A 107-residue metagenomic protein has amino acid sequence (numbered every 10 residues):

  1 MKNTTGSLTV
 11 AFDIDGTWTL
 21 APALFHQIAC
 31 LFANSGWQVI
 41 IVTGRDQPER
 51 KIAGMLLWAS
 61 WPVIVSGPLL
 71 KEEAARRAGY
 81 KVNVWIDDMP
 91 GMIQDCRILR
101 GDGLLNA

Functional and structural regions predicted by a protein language model:
M1-E72: Alpha-helical substrate-recognition element adjacent to the catalytic core
S35, P48-A107: C-terminal cap/substrate-recognition subdomain and adjoining C-terminal extension of metal-dependent phosphatase-like
